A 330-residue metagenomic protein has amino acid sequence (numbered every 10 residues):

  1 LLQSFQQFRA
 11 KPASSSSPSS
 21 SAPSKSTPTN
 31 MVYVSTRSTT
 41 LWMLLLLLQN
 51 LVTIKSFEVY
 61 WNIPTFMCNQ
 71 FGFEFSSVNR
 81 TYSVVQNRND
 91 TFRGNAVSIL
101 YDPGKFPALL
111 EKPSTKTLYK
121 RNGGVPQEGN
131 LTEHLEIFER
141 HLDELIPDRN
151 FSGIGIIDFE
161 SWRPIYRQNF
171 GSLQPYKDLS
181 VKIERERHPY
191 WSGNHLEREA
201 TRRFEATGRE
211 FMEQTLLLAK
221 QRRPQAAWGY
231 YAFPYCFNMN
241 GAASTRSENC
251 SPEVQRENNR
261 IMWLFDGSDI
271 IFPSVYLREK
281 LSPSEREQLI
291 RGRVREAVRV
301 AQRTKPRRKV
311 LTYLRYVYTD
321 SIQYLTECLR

Functional and structural regions predicted by a protein language model:
T27, V32-S35, T39-Y60: N-terminal signal peptide
L48-R93, K120-E128: N-terminal module-boundary/linker segments of secreted carbohydrate-active enzymes
W61, V97-Y101, G155-I157, W228-Y230 (+2 more regions): Hydrophobic faces of well-ordered beta-strands that scaffold small-molecule active sites in alpha/beta enzyme cores
V85, R140-H141, N249-M262, R291-V300: Alpha-helical scaffolding within the catalytic cores of extracellular/periplasmic polymer-degrading hydrolases
A96-A108, R167, Q174, L179-L196 (+1 more regions): Aromatic- and acid-rich polysaccharide-binding/catalytic face of secreted or lumenal carbohydrate-active enzymes
D102-Q225: Substrate-binding cleft of extracellular glycoside hydrolase catalytic domains
E199-E257, R303-S321: Aromatic-lined carbohydrate-recognition surfaces of secreted/lumenal glycan-active proteins
R260, D266-I322: Glycoside hydrolase catalytic-domain groove-lining segments
